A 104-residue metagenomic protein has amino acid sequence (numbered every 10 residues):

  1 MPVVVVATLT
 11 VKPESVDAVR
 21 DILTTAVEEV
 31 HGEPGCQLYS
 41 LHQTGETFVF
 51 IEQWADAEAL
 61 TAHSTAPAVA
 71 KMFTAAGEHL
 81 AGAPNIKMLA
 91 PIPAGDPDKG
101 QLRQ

Functional and structural regions predicted by a protein language model:
P2, L41-E46, M72-Q104: Glycine-rich beta-strand-turn "strand-cap" elements at beta-sheet edges
V4-T10, S40-S64: Short, well-ordered beta-strand segments in beta-rich or mixed alpha/beta enzyme and ligand-binding folds
T10-R20: Short, surface-exposed ligand-recognition loops at beta-strand->loop->(often short) alpha-helix junctions that present
P13-S15, E58, I92: Residues that cap or initiate secondary-structure elements
D17-V19, I51, L60-A62, D96-D98: Short acidic, gly/pro-rich beta-turn/loop elements at beta-sheet edges and active-site/ligand-binding grooves
L23, P34, Q43-G45: A generic beta-sheet turn/junction motif
T25-Q37, Q53-K87: An amphipathic, aromatic/His-enriched active-site/gating alpha helix that lines ligand/cofactor pockets
